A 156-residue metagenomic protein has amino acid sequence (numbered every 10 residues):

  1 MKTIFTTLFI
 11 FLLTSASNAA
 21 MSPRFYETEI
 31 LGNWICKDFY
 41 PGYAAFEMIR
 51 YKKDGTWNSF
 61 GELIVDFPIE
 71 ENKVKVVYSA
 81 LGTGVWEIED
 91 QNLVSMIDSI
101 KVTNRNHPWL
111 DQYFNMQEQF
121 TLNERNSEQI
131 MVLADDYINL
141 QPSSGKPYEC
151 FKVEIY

Functional and structural regions predicted by a protein language model:
T3-S15: Sec-dependent N-terminal signal peptides
S17-V85, V94-Y156: Lipid interaction determinants
